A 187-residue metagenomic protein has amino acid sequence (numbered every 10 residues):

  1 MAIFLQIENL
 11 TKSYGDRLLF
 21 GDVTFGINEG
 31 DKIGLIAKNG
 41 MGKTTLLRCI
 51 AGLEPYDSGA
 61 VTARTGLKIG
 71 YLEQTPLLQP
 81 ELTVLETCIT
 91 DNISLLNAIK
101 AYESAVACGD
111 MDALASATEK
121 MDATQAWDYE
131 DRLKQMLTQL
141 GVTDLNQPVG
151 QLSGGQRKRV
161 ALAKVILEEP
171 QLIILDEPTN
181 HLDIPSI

Functional and structural regions predicted by a protein language model:
M1-I187: ABC ATP-binding cassette signature C-motif
